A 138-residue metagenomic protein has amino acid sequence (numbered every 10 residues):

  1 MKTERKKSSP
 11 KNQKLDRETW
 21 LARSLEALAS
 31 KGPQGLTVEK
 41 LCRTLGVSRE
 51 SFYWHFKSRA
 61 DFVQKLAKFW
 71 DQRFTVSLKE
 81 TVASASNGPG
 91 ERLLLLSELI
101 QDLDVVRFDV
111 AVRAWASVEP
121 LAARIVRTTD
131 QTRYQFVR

Functional and structural regions predicted by a protein language model:
M1-L15: N-terminal intrinsically disordered/low-complexity leader segments
D16-T19, R23, A27-D61, K65: Helix-turn-helix
L21, L94, Y134-R138: An amphipathic alpha-helix signature
R23-K31, V76-T81, V112: Solvent-exposed, amphipathic alpha-helical segments
K65, K79-F108: Hydrophobic alpha-helical connector segments
A67-T75: Short, basic, alpha-helical segments at the C-terminal edge of helix-turn-helix-like DNA-binding modules
T75, D104-V110, P120-R138: Amphipathic alpha-helical packing segments from all-alpha helical-bundle domains
L94-L95, A111-S117: Short linear capping/connector segments at secondary-structure termini
